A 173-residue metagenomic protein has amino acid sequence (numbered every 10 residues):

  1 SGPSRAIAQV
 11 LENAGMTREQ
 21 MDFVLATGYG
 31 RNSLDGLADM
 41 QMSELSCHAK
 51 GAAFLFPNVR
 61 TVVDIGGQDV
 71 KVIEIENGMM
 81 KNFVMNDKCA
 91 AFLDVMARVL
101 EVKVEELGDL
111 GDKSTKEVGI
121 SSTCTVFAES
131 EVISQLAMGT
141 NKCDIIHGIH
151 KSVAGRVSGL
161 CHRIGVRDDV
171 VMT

Functional and structural regions predicted by a protein language model:
S1, V59-E76: Gly/Thr-rich phosphate-binding beta-strand-loop-beta motif of the actin/hexokinase/Hsp70
S1-E44: N-terminal glycine/serine-rich phosphate-binding loop of ATP-dependent small-molecule kinases, especially carbohydrate
M21-L25, R60-V63, V171: Short glycine-aspartate micro-motif
Y29, I65-D69, K88-C89: A short acidic Gly-Thr/Ser loop motif
Y29-G30, H162, V166-T173: Glycine-rich phosphate-binding loops at beta-strand->alpha-helix junctions
N77-K116: Glycine-rich phosphate-binding loop plus the immediately following alpha-helix
A128-V166: Adenine-nucleotide phosphate-binding core of ATP-dependent small-molecule kinases
